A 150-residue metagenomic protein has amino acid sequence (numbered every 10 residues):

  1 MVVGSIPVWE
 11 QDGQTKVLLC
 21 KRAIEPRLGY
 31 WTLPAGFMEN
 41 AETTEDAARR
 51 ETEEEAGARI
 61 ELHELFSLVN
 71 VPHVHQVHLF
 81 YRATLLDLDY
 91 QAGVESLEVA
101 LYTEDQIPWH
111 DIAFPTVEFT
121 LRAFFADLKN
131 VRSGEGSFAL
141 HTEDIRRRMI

Functional and structural regions predicted by a protein language model:
M1-V17: Conserved N-terminal beta-strand and adjoining loop/helix that marks the start of the Nudix/MutT-like hydrolase domain
V2-V3, P34, Y81: Structural detector for hydrophobic anchor residues on beta-strands
P7-V8, L19, A83, L101: Conserved hydrophobic "DFG−1" position in protein kinase catalytic cores
G13, L28, D87-Q91: Residue-level signal for secondary-structure boundary sites
Q14-E54: Conserved Nudix-box catalytic region and its N-terminal flanking loop in Nudix hydrolases and closely related
M38-A123, D127, R132-G134, T142-I150: Unchanged
S137: Charged, glycine-interspersed solvent-exposed loop segments at helix/strand-loop junctions that cap or gate access
